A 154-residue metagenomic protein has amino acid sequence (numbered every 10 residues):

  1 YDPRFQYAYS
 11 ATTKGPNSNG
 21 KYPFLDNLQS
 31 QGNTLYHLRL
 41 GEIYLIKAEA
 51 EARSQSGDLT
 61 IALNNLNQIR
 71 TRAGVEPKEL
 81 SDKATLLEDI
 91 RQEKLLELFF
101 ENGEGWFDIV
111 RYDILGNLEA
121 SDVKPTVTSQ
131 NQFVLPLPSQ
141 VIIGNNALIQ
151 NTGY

Functional and structural regions predicted by a protein language model:
Y1-Y154: Acidic/polar-rich alpha-helix caps and helix-coil junctions
